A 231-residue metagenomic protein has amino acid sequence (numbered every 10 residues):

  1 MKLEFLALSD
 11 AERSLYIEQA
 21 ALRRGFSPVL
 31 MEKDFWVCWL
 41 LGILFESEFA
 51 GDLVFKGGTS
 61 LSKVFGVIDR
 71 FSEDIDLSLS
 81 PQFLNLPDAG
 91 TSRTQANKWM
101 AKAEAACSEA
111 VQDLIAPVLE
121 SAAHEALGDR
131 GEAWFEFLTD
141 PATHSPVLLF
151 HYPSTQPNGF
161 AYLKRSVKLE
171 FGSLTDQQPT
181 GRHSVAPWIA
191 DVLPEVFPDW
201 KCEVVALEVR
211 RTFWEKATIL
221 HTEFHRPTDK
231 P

Functional and structural regions predicted by a protein language model:
M1-W39, N85-A96: N-terminal regions immediately upstream of nucleotidyltransferase
F5, E12, E18-Q19, C38-L41 (+1 more regions): Catalytic cores of NTP-dependent nucleotidyl/adenyl transfer enzymes across multiple folds
L40-L44, V64-G66: Short secondary-structure capping/turn segments at boundaries of alpha-helices and beta-strands
L44-G51: Short, solvent-exposed loop/edge-beta patches enriched in aromatic
E48, I75, L79-F83, I115 (+2 more regions): Generic hydrophobic/packing signal
A50, R70-S72, K164: Short connector loops at helix/strand junctions that flank enzyme active sites, especially segments positioning acidic
D52-K56: Alpha-helical scaffolds flanking conserved acidic
G58-S60, F65-Q95: Catalytic metal-binding acidic patch
